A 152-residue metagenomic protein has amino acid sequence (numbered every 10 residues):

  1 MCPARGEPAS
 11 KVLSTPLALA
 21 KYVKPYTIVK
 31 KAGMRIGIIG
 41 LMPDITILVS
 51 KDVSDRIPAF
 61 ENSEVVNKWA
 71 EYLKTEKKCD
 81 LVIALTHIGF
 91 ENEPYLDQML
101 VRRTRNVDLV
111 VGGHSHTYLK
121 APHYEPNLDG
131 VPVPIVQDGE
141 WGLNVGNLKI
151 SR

Functional and structural regions predicted by a protein language model:
M1-R152: Acidic, metal/ion-coordinating pockets
